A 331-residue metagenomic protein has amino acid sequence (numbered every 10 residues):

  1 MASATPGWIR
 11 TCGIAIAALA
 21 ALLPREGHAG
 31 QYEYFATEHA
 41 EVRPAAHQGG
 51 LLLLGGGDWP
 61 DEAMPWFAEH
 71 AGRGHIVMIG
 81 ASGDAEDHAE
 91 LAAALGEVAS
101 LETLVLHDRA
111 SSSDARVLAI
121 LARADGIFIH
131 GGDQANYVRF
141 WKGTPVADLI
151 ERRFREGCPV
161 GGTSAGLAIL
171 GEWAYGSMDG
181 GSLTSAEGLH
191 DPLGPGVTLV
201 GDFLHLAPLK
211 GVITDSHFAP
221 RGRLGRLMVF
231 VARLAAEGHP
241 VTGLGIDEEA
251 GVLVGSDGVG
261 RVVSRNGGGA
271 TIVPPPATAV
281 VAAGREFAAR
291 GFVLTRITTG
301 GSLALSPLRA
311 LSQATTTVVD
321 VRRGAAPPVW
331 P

Functional and structural regions predicted by a protein language model:
M1-G13: Bacterial N-terminal signal peptides that target proteins for export
C12-A21: Bacterial N-terminal signal peptides
A29-R73, G83, D87-H88, L95-E97 (+2 more regions): C-terminal and late-domain segments of enzyme folds
G83-R123: Portal/gating segments that form or line small-molecule/metal binding sites
I120-R123, G143-G157: Catalytic-core regions built around general acid/base machinery
H130-G131, F154-A174: Catalytic nucleophile loop
Q134-T144: Glycine/threonine-rich flexible loop motifs
